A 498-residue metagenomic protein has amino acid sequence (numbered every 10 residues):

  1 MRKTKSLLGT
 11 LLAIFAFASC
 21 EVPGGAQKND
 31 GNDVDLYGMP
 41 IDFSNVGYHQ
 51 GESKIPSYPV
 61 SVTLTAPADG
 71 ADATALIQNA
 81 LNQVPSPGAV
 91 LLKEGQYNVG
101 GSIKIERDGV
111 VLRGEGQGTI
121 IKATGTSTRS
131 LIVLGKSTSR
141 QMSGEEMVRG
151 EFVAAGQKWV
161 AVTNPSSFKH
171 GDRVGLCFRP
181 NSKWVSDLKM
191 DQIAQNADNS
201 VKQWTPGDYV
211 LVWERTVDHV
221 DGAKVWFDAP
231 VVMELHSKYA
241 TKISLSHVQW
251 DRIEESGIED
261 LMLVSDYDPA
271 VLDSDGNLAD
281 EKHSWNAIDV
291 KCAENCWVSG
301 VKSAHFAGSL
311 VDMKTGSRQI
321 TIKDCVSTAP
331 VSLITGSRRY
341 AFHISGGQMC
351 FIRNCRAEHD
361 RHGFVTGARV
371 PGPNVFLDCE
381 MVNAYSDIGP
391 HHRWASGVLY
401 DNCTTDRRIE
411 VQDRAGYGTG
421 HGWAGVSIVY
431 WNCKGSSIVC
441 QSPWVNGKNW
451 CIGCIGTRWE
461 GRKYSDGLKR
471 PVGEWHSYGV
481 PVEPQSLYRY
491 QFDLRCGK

Functional and structural regions predicted by a protein language model:
M1-L8: Bacterial N-terminal signal peptides that target proteins for export
R2, C20-L278, S284, W450-K498: Extracellular "leader-to-stem" segments immediately downstream of a signal peptide or signal-anchor in secreted/lumenal
G9-A18: Bacterial N-terminal signal peptides
L91, N98, K104, R113 (+14 more regions): Extracellular beta-strand solenoid repeats
S102-E106, Q117-K136, A161, S246-D251 (+8 more regions): Glycine-rich beta-solenoid repeat tracts in large extracellular/virion proteins
G109, Q117, E254-S265, E294-H305 (+5 more regions): Right-handed parallel beta-helix
P180-E214, D218-H219, E259-F351, H359 (+1 more regions): Right-handed parallel beta-helix
D378, G389-K498: Extracellular beta-rich repeat passengers
